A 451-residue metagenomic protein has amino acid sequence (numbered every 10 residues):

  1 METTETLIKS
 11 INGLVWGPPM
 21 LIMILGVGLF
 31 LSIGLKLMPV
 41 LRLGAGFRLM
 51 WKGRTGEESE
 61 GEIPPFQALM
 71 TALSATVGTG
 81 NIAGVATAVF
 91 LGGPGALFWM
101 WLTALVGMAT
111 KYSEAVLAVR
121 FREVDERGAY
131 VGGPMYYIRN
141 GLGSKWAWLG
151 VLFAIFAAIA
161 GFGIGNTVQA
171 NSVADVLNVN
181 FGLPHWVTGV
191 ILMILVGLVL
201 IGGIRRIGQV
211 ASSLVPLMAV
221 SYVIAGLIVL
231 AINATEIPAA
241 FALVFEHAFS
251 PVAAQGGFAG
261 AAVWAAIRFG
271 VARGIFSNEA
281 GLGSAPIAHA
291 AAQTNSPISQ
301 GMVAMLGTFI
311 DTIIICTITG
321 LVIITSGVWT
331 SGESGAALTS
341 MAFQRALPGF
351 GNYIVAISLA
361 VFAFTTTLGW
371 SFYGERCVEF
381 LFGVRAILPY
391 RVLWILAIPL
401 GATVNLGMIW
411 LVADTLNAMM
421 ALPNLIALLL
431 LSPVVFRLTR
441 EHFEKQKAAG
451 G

Functional and structural regions predicted by a protein language model:
M1-T79, V89-A96, G107, P399 (+1 more regions): N-terminal alpha-helical transmembrane segments of multi-pass membrane transport and channel/translocase proteins
T3-T4, M20, G34-P39, G80-V85 (+6 more regions): Transmembrane helix-loop junctions in multi-pass membrane proteins
M23-V27, G34-F47, F153, A170-L177 (+3 more regions): Membrane-interface loop-to-helix entry segments
L31-S32, T103-G128, M135, R139-N171 (+2 more regions): Helix-loop-helix module between adjacent transmembrane segments
L37-P65, T87-V89, G93-L97, W101 (+5 more regions): Flexible loop linkers connecting adjacent transmembrane helices in multi-pass alpha-helical membrane transporters
E57-L91, L117-M135, R139-G141, L152-I155 (+2 more regions): Alpha-helical membrane segments and immediately flanking helix-loop junctions that form or couple to the substrate/ion
V106-E114, V190-I204, V215-T235, R268 (+3 more regions): Selective recognition of specific alpha-helical transmembrane segments in multi-pass small-molecule
E114-F121, E126, A225-L243, P251 (+3 more regions): Extracellular/periplasmic helix-exit of transmembrane alpha-helices
